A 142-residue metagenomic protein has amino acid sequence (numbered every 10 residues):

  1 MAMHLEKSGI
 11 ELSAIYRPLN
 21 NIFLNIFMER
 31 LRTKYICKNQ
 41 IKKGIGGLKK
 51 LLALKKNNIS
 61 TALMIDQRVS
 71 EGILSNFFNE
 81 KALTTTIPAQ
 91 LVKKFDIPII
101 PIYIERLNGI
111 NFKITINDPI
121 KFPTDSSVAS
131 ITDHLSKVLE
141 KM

Functional and structural regions predicted by a protein language model:
M1-I45, S70-S75, R106: Catalytic core of membrane glycerolipid acyltransferases/transacylases, capturing the structured, soluble-facing
K7-S8, I45-M142: Non-catalytic C-terminal accessory region of glycerolipid acyltransferases and related lyso-lipid remodeling enzymes
